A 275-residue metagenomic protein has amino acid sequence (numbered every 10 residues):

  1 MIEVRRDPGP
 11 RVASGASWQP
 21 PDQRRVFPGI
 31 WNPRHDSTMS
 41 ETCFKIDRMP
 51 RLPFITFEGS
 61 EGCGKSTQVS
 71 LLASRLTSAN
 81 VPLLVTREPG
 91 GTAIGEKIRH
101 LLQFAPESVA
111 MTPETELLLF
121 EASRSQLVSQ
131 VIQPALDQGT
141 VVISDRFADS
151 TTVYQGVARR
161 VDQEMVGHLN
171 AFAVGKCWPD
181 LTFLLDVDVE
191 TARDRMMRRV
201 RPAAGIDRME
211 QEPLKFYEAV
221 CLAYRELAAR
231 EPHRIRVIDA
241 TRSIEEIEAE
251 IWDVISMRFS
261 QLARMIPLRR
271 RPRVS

Functional and structural regions predicted by a protein language model:
D7-V12, P28, R34, M39-S40: N-terminal amphipathic/hydrophobic targeting modules at extreme N-termini, encompassing cleavable Sec/SRP-type signal
M39-R48, S70-A73, E190-S275: NTP-dependent small-molecule kinase module
F57: Hydrophobic anchor at the beta1->P-loop junction of P-loop NTPases
S60: P-loop (Walker A) phosphate-binding loop of NTP-binding proteins
K65: Conserved lysine of the Walker
T77-V174, E250: ATP-dependent small-molecule kinase phosphotransfer cores that center on conserved nucleotide phosphate-binding segments
T151-L222: A glycine- and Lys/Arg-enriched "phosphate-lid" helix/loop adjacent to the NTP-binding pocket of small-molecule kinases
